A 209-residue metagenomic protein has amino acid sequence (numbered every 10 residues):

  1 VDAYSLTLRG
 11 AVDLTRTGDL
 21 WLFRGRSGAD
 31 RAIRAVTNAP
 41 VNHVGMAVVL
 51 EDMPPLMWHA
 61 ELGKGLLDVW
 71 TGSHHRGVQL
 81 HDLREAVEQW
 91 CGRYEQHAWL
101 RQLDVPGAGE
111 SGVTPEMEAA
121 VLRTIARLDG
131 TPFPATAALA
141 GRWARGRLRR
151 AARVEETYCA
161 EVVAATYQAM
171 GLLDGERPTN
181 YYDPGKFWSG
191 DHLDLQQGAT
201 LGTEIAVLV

Functional and structural regions predicted by a protein language model:
V1-V209: Cysteine-nucleophile amide-bond enzymes
